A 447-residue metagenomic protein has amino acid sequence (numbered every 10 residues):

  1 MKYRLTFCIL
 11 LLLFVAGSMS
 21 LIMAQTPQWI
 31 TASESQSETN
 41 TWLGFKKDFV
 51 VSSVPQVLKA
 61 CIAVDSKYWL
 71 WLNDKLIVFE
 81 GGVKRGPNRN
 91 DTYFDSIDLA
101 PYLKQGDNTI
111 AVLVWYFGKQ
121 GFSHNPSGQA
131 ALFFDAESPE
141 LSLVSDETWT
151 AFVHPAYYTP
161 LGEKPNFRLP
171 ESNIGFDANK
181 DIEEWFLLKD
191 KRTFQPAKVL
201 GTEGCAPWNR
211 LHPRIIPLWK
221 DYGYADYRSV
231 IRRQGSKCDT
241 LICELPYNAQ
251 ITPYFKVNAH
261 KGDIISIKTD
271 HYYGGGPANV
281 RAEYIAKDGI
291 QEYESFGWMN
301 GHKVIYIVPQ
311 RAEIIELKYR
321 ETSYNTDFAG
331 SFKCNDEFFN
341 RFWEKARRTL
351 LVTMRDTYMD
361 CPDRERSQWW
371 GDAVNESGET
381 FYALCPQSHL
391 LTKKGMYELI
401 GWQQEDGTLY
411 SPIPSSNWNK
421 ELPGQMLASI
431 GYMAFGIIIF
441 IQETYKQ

Functional and structural regions predicted by a protein language model:
M1-Q25: Bacterial Sec-dependent N-terminal signal peptides
Q25-D363, G371-D372, Q387-K393, E405 (+1 more regions): Extracellular/oxidizing-compartment recognition motifs
L350, L384, L399, F435-I438: Generic helix-packing signal
W370-F381, T392-K393, P423-I439: Well-ordered alpha-helical segments within folded domains of soluble proteins
S377-E405: Active-site diphosphate/adenylate-binding microenvironment
I438-K446: Inter-helical turn/loop segments and adjacent helix faces that build the functional surface of alpha-helical bundle
